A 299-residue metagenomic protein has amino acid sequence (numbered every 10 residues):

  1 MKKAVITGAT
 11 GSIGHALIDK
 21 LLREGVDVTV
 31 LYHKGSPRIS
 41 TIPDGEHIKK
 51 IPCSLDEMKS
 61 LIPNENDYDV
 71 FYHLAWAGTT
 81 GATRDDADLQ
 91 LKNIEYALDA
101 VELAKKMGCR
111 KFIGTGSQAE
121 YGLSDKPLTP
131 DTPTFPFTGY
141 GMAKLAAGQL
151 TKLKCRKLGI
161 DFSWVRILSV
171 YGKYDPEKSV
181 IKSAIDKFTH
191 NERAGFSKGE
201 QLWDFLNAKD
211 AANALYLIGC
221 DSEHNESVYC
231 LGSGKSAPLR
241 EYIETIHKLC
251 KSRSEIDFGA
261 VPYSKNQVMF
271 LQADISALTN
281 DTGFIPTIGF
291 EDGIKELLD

Functional and structural regions predicted by a protein language model:
A4-E24: N-terminal Rossmann NAD(P)H-binding glycine-rich loop of SDR-like oxidoreductase domains
C53-K92: NAD(P)H-binding glycine-rich loop region in Rossmannoid oxidoreductase-like domains and their noncatalytic homologs
H73, L98-F137: Conserved Rossmann-fold NAD(P)-dependent oxidoreductase catalytic core, especially the SDR/UDP-sugar
L123, F135-S163, T189: Active-site Tyr-X1-5-Lys
L145, L158, S163, V170-K182 (+5 more regions): Glycine/proline-rich active-site loop of Rossmann-fold NAD(P)-dependent oxidoreductases
K173-K178, E200-A212, V228-K248, I288 (+1 more regions): Substrate-binding strand-loop-helix patch in Rossmann-like NAD(P)-dependent oxidoreductase/epimerase domains
K198, V228-Y229, R240-I243, K251-F270 (+1 more regions): C-terminal "lid/loop" region of Rossmann-like NAD(P)-dependent oxidoreductases
A208, P262-E296: Conserved C-terminal active-site "lid" loop/helix of NAD(P)H-dependent oxidoreductases that clamps the redox cofactor
